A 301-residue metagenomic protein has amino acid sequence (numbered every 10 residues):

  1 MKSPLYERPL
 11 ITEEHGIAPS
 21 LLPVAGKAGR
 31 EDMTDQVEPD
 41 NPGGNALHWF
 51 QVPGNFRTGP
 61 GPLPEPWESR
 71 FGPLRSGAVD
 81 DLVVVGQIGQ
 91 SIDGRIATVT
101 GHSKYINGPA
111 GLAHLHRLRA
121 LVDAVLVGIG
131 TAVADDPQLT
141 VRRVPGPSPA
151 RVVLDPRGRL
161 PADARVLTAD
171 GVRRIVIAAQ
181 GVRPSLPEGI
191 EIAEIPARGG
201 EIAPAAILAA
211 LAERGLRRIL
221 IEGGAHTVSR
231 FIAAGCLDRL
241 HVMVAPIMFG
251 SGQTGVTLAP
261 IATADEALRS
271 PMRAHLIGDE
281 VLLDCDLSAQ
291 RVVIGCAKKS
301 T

Functional and structural regions predicted by a protein language model:
M1-T301: Enzymes that bind and transform nitrogen-containing heteroaromatic metabolites
